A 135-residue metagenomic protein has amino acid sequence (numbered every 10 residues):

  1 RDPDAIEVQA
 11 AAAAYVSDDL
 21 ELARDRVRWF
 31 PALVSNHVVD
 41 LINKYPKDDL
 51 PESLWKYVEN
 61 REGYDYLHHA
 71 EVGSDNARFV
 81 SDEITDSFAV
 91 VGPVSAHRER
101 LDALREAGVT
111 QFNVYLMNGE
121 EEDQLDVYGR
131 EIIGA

Functional and structural regions predicted by a protein language model:
R1-E106: An alpha-helical appendage that flanks or caps ligand/catalytic pockets
S17-D18, G119-D123: Flexible loop/turn segments at secondary-structure boundaries
L116: Residues that line or immediately flank small-molecule/substrate-binding pockets and catalytic motifs
E121-A135: C-terminal helical cap(s) of enzyme catalytic domains, especially alpha/beta-barrels
